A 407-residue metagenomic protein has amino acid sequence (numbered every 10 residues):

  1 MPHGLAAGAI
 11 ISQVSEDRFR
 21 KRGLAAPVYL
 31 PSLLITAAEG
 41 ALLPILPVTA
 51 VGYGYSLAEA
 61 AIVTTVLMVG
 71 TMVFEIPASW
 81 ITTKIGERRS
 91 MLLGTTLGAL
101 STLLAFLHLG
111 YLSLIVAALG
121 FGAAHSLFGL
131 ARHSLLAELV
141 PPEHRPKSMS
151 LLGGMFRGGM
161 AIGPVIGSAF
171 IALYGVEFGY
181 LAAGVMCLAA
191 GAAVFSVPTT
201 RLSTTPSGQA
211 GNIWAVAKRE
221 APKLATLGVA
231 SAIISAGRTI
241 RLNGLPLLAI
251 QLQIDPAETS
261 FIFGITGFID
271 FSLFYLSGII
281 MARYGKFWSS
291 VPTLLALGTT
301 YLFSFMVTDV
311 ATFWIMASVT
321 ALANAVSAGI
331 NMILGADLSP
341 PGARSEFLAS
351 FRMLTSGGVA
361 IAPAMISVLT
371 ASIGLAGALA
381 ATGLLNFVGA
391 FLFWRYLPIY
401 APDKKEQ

Functional and structural regions predicted by a protein language model:
G8-R22, T199-G228: Juxtamembrane intracellular "pre-TM" segments in multi-pass secondary transporters
R20-M68, T226, S235-L252: Helix-loop boundary and gating motifs at the non-cytosolic
A50-V51, I81-T82, A169-Y174, A249 (+2 more regions): Interfacial helix-cap and linker-helix signal at transmembrane-aqueous boundaries of multi-pass secondary transporters
M68-I76, M160-A161, G267-F271, Y275 (+1 more regions): Residue-level signature of mid-helix packing/kink "hotspots" within the transmembrane helices of 12-pass Major
F74-G86, L273-G285, T370: Helix-to-loop junctions at the C-terminal end of transmembrane segments in multipass secondary transporters
R89-L103, W288-L302: Structural signature of the two symmetry-related core transmembrane helices
L119-F156: Cytoplasmic helix-loop-helix junction between adjacent transmembrane helices in 12-TM secondary transporters
V185-T204, G389-L397: C-terminal membrane-cytosol helix-exit motif in multi-pass small-molecule transporters
